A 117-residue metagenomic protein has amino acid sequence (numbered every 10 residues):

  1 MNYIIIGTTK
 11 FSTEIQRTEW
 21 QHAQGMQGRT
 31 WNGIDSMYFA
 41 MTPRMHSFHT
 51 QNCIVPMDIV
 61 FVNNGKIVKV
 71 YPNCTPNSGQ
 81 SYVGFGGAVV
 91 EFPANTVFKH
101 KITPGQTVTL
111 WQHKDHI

Functional and structural regions predicted by a protein language model:
M1-I117: Compact, glycine-rich, soluble single-domain proteins
